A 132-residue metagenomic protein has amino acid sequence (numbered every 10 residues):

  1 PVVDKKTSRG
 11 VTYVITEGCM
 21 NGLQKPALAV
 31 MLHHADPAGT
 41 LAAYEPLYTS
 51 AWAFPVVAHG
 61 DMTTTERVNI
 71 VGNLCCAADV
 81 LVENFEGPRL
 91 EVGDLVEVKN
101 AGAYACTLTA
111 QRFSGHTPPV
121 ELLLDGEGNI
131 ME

Functional and structural regions predicted by a protein language model:
P1-E132: Charged (often Lys/Glu-rich) extended helix/loop segments that serve as interaction or gating elements
